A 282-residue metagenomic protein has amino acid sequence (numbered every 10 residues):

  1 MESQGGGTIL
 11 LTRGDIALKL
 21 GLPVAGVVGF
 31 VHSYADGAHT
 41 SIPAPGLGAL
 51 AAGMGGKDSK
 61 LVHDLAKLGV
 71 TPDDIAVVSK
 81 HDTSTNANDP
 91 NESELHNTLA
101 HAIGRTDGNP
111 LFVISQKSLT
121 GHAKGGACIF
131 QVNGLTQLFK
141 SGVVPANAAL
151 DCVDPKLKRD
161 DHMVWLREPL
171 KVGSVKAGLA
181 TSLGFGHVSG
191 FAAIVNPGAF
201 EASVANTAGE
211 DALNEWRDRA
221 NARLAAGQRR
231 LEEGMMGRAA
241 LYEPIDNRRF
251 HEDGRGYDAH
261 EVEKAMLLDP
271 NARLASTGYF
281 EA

Functional and structural regions predicted by a protein language model:
M1, V31-G48, K80-P90, D107-D161: Acyl-CoA/ACP chain-elongation machinery
M1-S3, L20, V70-T71, R105 (+2 more regions): Solvent-exposed alpha-helices and their adjacent loops that cap or buttress functional pockets in soluble metabolic
M1-V70, A76-V77, V195-V262: Condensing-enzyme catalytic core mediating Claisen C-C bond formation in acyl metabolism
G7-R13, L61, H96, I129-F139 (+1 more regions): Buried hydrophobic packing segments
D15-A17, S33, T83-T85, S118-T120 (+2 more regions): Short, glycine-/Ser/Thr-/acidic-enriched flexible segments
G48-V77, D82-A87, E92-P110: A glycine- and small/hydrophobic-rich beta-loop-beta segment that serves as a flexible "lid/hinge" or phosphate-binding
L138-G186, G190-F191, F200, N206: Internal helix-turn-beta structural module
E263-A282: Extended non-globular C-terminal regions
